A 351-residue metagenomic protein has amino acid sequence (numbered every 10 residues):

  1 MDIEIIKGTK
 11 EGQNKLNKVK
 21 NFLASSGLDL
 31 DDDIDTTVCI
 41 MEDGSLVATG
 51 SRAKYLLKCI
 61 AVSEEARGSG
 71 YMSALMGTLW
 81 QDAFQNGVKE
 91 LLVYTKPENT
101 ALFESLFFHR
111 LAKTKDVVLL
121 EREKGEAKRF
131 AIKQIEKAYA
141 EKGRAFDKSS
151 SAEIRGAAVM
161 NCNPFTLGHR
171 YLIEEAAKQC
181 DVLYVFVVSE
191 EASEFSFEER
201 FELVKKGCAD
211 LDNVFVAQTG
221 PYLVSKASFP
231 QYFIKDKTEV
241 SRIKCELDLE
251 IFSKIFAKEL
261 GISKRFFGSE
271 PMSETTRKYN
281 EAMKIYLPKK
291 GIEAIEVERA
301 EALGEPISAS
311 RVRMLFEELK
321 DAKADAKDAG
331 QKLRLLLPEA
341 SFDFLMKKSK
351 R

Functional and structural regions predicted by a protein language model:
M1-L30: Short amphipathic alpha-helix that is part of the acyltransferase structural core
V19, T37-I40, L92-T95: Short, hydrophobic beta-strand segments that form beta-sheet elements in well-ordered domains
D35, L57, E153: Short coil/loop residues immediately preceding or within conserved phosphate-binding loops of NTP-utilizing enzyme
C39, G44-A61: Conserved beta-strand in the GNAT
R52, F84-Q85, F108: Beta-strand-enriched, solvent-exposed domains that form extended recognition/catalytic surfaces
A66, G70-T78, G168, L172: Conserved acetyl-CoA pyrophosphate-binding loop and the N-cap/start of the following alpha-helix in GNAT-like
A83-K96: Conserved GNAT acetyl-CoA-binding A-motif
T95, T100-F108, A112-R351: Nucleotidyltransferase catalytic core that binds NTPs
